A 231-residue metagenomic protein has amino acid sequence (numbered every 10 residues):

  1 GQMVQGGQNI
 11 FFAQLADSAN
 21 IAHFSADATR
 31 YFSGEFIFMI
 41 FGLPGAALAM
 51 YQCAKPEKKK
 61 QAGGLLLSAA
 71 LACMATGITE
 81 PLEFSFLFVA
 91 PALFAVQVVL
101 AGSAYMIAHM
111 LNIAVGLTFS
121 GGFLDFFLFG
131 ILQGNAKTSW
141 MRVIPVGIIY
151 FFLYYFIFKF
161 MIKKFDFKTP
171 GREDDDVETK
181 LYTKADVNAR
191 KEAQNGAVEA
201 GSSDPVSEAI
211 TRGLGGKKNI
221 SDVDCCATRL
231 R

Functional and structural regions predicted by a protein language model:
Q2-Y31, L43-Q52, S68-A69, T76-N195: Transmembrane alpha-helical segments and their short flanking loops that form helix-hairpins/helix-helix interfaces
F32-I40: Structural signature of hydrophobic alpha-helical transmembrane segments
I37, L65-L71: Generic hydrophobic alpha-helical membrane-segment signal
M50-Q52, P56-L65: Membrane-proximal intracellular helices of multi-pass ion channels
C53, C73, C225-C226: Generic recognition of cysteine residues
L66, L87, D224-C226: A structural signal for short secondary-structure junctions
Q194-R231: Structured cytosolic domains appended to multi-pass membrane proteins
